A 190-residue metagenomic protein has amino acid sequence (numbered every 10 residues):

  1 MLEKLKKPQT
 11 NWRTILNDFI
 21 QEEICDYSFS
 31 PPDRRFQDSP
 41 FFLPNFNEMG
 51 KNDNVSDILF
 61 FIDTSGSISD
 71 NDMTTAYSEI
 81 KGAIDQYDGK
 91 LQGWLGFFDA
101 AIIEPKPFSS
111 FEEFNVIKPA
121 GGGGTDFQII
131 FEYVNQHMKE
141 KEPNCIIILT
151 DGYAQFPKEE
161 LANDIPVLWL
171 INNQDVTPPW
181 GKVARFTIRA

Functional and structural regions predicted by a protein language model:
L2-L59, I68-N71, T75: Acidic, polar low-complexity linker/tail segments
I24, N52-S109, I117, I129-N135 (+3 more regions): Von Willebrand factor
S39-F42, E104-P107, P157-K158: Short, solvent-exposed polar/charged micro-motifs at secondary-structure junctions
M49-K51, I62, T187-A190: Extended acidic, low-complexity intrinsically disordered regions
W94, G121, Y153-A190: VWA/integrin I-like adhesion module and closely mimicked acidic/polar interface patches used
N115-G123: A short acidic, glycine-rich active-site loop that binds or catalyzes chemistry on phosphate/adenosine moieties
G123-I129: Glycine-rich, anion-gripping cofactor-binding loops and their flanking helix/strand elements in enzyme active sites
